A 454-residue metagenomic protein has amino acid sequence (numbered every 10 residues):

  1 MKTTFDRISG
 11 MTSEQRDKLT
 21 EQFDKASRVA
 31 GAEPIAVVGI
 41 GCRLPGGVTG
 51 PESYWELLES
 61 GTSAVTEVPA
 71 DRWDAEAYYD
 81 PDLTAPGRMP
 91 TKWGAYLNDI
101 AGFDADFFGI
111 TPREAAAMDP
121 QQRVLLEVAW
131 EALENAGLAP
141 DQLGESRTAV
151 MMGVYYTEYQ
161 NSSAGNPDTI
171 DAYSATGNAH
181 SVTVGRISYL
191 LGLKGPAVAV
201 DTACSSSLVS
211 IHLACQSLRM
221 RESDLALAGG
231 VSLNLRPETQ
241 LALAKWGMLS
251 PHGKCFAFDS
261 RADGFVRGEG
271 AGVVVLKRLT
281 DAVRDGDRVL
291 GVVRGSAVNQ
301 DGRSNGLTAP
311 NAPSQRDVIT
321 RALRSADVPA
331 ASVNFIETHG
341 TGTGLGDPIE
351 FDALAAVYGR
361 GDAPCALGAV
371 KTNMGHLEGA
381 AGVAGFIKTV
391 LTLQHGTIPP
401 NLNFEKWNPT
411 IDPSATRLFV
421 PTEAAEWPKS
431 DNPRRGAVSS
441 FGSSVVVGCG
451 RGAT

Functional and structural regions predicted by a protein language model:
M1-R7: N-terminal acidic, proline/glycine-rich, low-complexity intrinsically disordered segments
G10, Q15, E21-T454: Condensing-enzyme catalytic core of the thiolase-fold
